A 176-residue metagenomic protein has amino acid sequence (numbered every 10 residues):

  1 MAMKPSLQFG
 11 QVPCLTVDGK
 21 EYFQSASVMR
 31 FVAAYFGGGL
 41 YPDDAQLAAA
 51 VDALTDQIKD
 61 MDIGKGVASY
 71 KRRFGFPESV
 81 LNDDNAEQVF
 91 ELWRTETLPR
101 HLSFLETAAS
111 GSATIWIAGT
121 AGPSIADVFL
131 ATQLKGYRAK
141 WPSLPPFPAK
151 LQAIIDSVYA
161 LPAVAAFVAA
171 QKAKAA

Functional and structural regions predicted by a protein language model:
M1-L92: GST-like domain detector, emphasizing the conserved glutathione-binding G-site in the N-terminal thioredoxin-like
F9-G10, A26-R30, A49, E96-S103 (+2 more regions): A structural signal for well-ordered alpha-helical segments within the folded catalytic domains of diverse enzymes
Q11, T107-A118: Cytochrome P450 catalytic-domain "roof"
M29, A33, D52-T55, L102-E106 (+2 more regions): Non-transmembrane alpha-helical segments in soluble domains of secreted/periplasmic/extracellular proteins
Y35-G39, S112, K135-W141: Alpha-helix C-capping/helix-to-loop hinge sites
V51, V67, I117-P142, F147-A160 (+1 more regions): GST superfamily/GST-like fold recognition
F90-S110: Amphipathic alpha-helical packing segments from all-alpha helical-bundle domains
A173-A176: Eukaryotic N-terminal low-complexity, Ser/Thr- and Lys/Arg-rich leader segments that predominantly function as
